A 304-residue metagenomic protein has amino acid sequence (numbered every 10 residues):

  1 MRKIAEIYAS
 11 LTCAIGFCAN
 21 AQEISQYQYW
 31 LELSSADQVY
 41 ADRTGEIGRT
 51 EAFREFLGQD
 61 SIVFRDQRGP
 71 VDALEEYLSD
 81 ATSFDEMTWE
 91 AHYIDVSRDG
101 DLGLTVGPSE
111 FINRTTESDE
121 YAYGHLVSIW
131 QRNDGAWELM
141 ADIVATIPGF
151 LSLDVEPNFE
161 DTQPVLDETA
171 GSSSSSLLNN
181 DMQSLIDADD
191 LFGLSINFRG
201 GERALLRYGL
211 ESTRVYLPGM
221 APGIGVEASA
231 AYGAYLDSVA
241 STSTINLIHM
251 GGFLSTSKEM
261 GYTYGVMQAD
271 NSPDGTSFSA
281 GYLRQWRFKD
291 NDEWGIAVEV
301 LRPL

Functional and structural regions predicted by a protein language model:
M1-Y8: Bacterial N-terminal signal peptides that target proteins for export
Y8-G16: Bacterial N-terminal signal peptides
N20-T50, E55, M140, P148-G200: Short, low-complexity N-terminal intrinsically disordered segments enriched in polar/charged residues
Y27-L31, G48-D101, E202-E259: A solvent-exposed, acidic/Ser-Thr-rich amphipathic alpha-helical stretch
Y77-L78, A91-V96, S109-F111, H125-Q131 (+3 more regions): Hydrophobic/aromatic beta-strand elements that line small-molecule binding cavities or substrate pockets in beta-rich
F84, I112-Y121, A240, A269-S277: Short, cysteine-centered beta-strand-loop-beta hairpins and adjacent loop/turn segments enriched in charged/polar
D101-S109, K258-M267, A280: A short hydrophobic beta-strand element
Y123-Q163, S279-L304: Short beta-strand edge/turn micro-motifs at domain boundaries
